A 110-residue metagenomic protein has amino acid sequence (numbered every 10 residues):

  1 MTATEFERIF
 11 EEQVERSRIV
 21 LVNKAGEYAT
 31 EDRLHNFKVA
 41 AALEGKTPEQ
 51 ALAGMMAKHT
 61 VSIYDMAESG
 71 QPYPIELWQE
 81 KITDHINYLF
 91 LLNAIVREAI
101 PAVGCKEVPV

Functional and structural regions predicted by a protein language model:
M1-V110: Intrinsically disordered, low-complexity regulatory regions that flank transcription factor DNA-binding cores
